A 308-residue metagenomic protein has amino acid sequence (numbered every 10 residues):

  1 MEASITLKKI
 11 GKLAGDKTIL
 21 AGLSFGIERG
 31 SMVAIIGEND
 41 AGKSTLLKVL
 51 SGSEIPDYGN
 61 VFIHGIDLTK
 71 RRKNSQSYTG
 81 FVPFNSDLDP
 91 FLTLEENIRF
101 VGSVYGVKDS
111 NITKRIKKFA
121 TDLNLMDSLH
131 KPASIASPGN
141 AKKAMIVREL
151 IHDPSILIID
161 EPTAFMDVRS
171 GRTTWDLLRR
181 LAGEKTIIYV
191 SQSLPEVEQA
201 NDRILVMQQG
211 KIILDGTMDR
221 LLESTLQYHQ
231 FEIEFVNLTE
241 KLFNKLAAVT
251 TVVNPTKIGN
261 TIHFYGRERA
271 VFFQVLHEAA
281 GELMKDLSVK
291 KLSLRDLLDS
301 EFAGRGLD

Functional and structural regions predicted by a protein language model:
I36-E38: The feature captures the beta-strand-to-loop junction immediately N-terminal to the Walker
S51: Helix-to-loop junction immediately C-terminal to a conserved catalytic motif
G59-K70, N74-S75: Conserved ABC transporter NBD signature motif
R99, S103, S110-S128: Conserved ABC ATPase "signature" region
L157-E161, M166: Catalytic Walker B motif of ABC-type/P-loop ATPase nucleotide-binding domains
